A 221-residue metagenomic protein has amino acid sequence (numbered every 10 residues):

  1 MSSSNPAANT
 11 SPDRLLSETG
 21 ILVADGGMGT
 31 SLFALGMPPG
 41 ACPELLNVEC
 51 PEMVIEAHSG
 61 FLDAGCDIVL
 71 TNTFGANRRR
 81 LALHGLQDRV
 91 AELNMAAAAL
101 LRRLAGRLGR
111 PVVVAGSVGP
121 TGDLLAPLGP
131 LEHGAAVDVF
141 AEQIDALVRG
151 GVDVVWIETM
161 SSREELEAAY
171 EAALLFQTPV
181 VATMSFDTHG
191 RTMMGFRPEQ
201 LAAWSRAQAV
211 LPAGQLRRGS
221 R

Functional and structural regions predicted by a protein language model:
M1-R221: Domain-level signal for soluble alpha/beta catalytic cores
